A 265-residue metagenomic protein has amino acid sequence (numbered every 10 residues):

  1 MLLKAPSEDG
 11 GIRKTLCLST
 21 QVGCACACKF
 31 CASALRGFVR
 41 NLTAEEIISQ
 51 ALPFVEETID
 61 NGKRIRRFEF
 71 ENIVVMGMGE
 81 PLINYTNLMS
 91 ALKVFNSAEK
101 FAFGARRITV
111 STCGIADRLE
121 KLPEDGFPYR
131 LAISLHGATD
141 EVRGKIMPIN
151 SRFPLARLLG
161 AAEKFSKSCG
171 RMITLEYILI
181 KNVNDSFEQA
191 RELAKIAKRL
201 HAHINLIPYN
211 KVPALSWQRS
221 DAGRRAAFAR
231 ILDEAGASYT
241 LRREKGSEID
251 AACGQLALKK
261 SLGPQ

Functional and structural regions predicted by a protein language model:
M1-G10, A235: Glycine-rich beta-alpha loop elements in corrinoid/cobalamin-binding modules across cobalamin-dependent enzymes
P6-E56, D60: Canonical Radical SAM [4Fe-4S] cluster-binding loop centered on the CxxxCxxC motif and its immediate flanking residues
A25, G79-P81, A116, E248 (+1 more regions): Gly/Ser/Thr-rich beta-alpha loop segments that engage phosphate groups in nucleotides
V55-A235: Conserved AdoMet/S-adenosylmethionine-binding subsite of the radical SAM
G114, E244-K245: Short beta->alpha linker loops
L206, L241-R243: A structural preference for short, hydrophobic beta-strand core positions in alpha/beta folds
E234, G246-Q265: Radical SAM enzyme core and accessory elements
